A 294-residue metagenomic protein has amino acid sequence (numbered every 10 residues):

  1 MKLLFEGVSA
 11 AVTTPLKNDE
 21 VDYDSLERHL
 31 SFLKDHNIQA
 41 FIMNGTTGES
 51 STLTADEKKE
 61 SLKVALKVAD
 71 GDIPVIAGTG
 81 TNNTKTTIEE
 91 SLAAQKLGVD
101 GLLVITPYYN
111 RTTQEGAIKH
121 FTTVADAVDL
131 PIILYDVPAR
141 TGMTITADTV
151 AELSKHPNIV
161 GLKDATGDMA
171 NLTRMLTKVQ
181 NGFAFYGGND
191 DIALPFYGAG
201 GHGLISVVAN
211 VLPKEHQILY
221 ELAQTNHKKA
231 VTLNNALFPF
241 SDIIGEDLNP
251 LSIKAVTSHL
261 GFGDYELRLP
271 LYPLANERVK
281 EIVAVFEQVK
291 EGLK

Functional and structural regions predicted by a protein language model:
K2-G142, T257: Active-site beta->alpha loop and helix N-cap motifs at the rims of alpha/beta catalytic domains
G7-P15, F32, H36-I38, G198 (+1 more regions): C-terminal alpha-helical cap/extension of soluble enzyme domains
E60, V64-A69, A93, L97 (+8 more regions): Alpha-helical structural signal in soluble globular domains
D126-A127, T141-G245: Catalytic alpha/beta core domains of metabolic enzymes, predominantly
D136, N158-I159, R268-L269: Glycine-rich phosphate-binding "P-loop"
